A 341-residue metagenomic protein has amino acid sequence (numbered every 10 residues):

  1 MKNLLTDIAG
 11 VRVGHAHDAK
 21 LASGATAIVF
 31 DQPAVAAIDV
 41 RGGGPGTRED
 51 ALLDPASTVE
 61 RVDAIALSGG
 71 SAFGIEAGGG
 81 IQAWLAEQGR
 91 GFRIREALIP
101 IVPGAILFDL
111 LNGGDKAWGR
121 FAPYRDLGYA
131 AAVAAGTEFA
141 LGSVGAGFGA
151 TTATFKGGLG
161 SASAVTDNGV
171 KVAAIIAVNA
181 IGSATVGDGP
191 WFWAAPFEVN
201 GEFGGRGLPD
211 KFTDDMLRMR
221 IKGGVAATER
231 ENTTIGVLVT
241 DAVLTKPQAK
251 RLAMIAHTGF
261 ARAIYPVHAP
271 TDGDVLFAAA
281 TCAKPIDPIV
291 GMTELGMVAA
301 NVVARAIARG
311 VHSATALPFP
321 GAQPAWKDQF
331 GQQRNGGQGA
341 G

Functional and structural regions predicted by a protein language model:
M1-A72, E76-G79, A83-G341: A structural signal for small-residue-enriched, beta-sheet-centric alpha/beta enzyme cores and oligomeric scaffold folds
